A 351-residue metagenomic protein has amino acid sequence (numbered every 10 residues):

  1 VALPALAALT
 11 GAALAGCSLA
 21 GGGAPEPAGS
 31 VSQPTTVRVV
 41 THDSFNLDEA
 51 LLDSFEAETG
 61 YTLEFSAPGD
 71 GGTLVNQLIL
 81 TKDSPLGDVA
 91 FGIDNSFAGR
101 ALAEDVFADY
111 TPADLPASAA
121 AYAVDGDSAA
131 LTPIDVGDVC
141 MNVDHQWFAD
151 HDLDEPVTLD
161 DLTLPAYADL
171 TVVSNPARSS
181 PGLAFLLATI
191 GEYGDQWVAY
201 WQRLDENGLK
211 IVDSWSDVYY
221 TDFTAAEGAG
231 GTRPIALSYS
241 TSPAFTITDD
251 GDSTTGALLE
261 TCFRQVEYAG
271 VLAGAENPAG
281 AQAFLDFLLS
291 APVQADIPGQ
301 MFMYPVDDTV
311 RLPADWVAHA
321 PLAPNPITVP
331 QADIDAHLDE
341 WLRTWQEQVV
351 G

Functional and structural regions predicted by a protein language model:
V1-T36, G351: Short, low-complexity disordered leader/linker segments with a strong preference for bacterial N-terminal type II
S18-G21, A28-R100, T221, E227: Early extracytoplasmic/lumenal segment of secretory-pathway proteins
P85-A90, A108-H145, D160, L170-P176: A structural signal for short loop-to-beta-strand junctions that line the ligand-binding cleft of periplasmic/secreted
N95-V106, G126-D154, G182-E192, V266-G270: Periplasmic solute-binding protein
F107-P116, A130-T132, D160, I247-F263 (+1 more regions): Short beta-strand->loop
N142-W147, I190, Q265-G280, L288 (+1 more regions): A bilobed periplasmic-binding-protein/Venus flytrap-type ligand-binding module shared by bacterial periplasmic
Y167-A177, F287-L312: Periplasmic-binding protein-like
P181, L187-E260: Ligand-binding pocket segment of bilobal, Venus flytrap-like solute-binding proteins
